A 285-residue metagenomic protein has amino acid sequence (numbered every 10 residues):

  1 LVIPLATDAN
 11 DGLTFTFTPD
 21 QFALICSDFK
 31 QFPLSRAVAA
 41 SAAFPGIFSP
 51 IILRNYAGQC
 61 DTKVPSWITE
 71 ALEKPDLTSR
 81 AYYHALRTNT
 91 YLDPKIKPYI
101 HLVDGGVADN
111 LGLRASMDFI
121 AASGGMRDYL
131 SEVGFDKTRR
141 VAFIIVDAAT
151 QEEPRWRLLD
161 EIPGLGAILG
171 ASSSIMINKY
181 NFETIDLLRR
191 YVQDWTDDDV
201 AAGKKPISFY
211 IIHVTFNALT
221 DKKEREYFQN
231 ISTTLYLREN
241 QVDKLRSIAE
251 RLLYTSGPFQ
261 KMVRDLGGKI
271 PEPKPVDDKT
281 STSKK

Functional and structural regions predicted by a protein language model:
L1-F119: Active-site gating loop/helix substructures
A85-K285: C-terminal helical/tail subdomains of lipid-metabolizing enzymes
